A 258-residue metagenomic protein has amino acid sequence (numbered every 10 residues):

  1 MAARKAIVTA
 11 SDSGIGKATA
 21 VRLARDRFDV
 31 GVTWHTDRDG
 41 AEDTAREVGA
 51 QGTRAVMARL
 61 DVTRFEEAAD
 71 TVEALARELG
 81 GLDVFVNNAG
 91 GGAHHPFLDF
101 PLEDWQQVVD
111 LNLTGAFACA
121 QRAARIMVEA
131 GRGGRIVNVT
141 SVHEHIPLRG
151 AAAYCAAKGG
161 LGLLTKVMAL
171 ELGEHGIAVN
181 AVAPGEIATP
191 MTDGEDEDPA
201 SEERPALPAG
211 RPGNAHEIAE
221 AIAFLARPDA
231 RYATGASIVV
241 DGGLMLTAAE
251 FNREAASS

Functional and structural regions predicted by a protein language model:
D12-G14: Conserved glycine-rich cofactor-binding loop
G81, V86, G173, A178 (+1 more regions): Short, small/polar-rich loop/turn modules that mediate ligand/substrate recognition or access, typified
P96-F97, D104-V109, E203: Substrate-binding pocket helix/loop in short-chain dehydrogenase/reductase
A120, A157, T165: Active-site helix of classical SDR
R125, L170-E171, R231: Alpha-helical segment proximal to the catalytic Tyr-Lys
S141: Residue(s) in the substrate-gating loop at a strand-loop-helix junction that position the organic substrate next
I146, T234-S258: Short C-terminal tail/terminal secondary-structure segment of NAD(P)H-dependent dehydrogenase/reductase domains
